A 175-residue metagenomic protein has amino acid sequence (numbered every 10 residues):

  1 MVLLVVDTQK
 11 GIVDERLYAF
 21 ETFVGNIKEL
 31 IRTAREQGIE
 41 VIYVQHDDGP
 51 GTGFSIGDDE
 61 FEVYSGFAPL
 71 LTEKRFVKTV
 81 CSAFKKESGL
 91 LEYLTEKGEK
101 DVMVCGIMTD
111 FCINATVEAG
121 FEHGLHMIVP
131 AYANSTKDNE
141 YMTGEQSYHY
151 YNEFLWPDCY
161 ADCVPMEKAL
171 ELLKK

Functional and structural regions predicted by a protein language model:
M1-V2, E29-R32, F54-K175: Active-site-adjacent betaalpha module
L4-D7: N-terminal nucleotide-binding beta1-loop-alpha1 segment
Q9, D47-D48, C81, M108: Catalytic metal-binding/acid-base residues of hydrolase active sites
Q9-E15: Short acidic, Gly/Ser-rich segments with clustered Asp/Glu that frequently serve as metal-coordination loops in enzyme
G11, G49, S135-T136: Active-site loop signature of alpha/beta-hydrolase-fold enzymes
E15-L17, G53-S55: Short, glycine/acidic-enriched capping/hinge loops at junctions between secondary-structure elements
R16-D47: A short alpha/beta connector and helix-capping loop motif
H46-G49, E60-E62: Glycine-rich, small/polar surface segments that engage phosphate groups of diverse ligands
